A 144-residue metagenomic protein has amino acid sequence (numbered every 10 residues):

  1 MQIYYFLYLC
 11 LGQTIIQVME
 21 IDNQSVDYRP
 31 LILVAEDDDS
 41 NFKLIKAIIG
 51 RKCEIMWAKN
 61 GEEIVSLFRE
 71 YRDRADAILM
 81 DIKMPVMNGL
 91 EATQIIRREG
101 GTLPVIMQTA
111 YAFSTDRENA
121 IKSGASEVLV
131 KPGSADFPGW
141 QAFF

Functional and structural regions predicted by a protein language model:
M1-L33, K46, R69, S134-F144: Non-catalytic signal-transmission and effector/linker regions of two-component phosphorelay proteins
D38-W57, E62, R98: Two-component/phosphorelay signaling modules centered on CheY-like receiver
R69-D73, I95-T102, S123: Conserved phosphotransfer cores of two-component systems
D73-L79: Active-site beta3 strand of CheY-like receiver
M84: Receiver (REC) domain active-site loop signature in two-component systems and cognate sites in sensor histidine kinases
S126: Short, glycine/charged-rich "phosphate-handling" switch motifs in NTP-dependent and phosphotransfer domains
